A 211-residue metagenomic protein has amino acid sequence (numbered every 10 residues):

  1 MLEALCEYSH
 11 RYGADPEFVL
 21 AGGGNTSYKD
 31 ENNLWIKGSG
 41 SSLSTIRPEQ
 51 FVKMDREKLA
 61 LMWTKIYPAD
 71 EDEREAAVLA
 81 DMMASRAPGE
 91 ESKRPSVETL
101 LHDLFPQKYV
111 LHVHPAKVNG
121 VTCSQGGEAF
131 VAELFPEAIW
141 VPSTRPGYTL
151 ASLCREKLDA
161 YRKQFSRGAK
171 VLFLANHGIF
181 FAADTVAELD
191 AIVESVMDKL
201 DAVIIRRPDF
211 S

Functional and structural regions predicted by a protein language model:
M1-S211: Glycine-rich flexible loops
